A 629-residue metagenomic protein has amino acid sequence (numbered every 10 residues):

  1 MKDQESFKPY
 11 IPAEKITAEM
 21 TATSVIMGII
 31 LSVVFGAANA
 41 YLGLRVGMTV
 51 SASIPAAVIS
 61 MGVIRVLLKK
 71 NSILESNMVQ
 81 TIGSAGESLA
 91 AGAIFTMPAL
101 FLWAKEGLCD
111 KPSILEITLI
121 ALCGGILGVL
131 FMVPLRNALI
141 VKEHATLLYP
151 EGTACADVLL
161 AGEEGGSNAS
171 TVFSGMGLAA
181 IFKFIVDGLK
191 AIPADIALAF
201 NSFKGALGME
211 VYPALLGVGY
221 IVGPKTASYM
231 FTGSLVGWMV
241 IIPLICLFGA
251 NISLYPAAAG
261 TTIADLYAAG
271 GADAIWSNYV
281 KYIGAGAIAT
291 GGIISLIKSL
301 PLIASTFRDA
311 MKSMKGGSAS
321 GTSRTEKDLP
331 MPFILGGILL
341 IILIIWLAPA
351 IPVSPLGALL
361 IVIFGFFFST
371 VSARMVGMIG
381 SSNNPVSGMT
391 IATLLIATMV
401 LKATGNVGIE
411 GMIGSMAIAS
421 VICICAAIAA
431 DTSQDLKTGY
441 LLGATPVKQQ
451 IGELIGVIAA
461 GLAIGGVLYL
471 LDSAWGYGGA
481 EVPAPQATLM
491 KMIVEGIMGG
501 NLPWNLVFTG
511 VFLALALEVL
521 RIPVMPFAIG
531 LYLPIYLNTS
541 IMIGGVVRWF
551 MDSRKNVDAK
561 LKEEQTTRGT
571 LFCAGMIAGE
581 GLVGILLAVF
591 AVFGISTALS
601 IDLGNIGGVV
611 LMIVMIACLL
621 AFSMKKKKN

Functional and structural regions predicted by a protein language model:
M1-N629: Alpha-helical multipass membrane-protein architecture
